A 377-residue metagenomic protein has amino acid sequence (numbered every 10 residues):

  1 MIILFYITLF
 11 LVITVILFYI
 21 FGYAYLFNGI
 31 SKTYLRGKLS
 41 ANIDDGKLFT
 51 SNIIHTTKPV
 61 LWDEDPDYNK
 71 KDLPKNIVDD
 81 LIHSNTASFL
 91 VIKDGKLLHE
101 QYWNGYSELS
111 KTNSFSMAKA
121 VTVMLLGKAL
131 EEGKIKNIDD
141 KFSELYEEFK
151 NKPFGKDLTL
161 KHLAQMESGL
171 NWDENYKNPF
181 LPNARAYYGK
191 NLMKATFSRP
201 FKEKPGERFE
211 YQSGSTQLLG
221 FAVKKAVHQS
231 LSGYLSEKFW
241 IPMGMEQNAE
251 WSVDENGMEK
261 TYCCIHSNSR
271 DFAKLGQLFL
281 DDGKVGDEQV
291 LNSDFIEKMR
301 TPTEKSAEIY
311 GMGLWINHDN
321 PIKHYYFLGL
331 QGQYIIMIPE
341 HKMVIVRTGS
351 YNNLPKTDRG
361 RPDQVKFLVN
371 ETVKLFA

Functional and structural regions predicted by a protein language model:
M1-Y106, I135, K190, K202 (+1 more regions): N-terminal leader/targeting segments and the immediately adjacent pre-domain N-terminus
H83-T86, S110, L330-Q331: Short, small/polar residue-rich loop motifs at catalytic or cofactor-binding pockets
G95, N113-I138, L163, L219-V223 (+1 more regions): Active-site SXXK
W103-S107, K111, Y351-N353: A short acidic/small-residue loop/turn micro-motif
E108, P200-P205, S215-Q217, D254-K260: Flexible glycine/proline-enriched surface loops and loop-helix/loop-strand junctions
E132-N171, S198, K225-S267: Active-site helix/loop module of the DD-peptidase/beta-lactamase fold, centered on the serine-lysine SxxK catalytic
S215-A222, T261-K284, Q333-G349: Active-site-proximal alpha-helical segments within enzyme catalytic domains
Q247, I296-V346: Active-site Gly/Thr loop motif
